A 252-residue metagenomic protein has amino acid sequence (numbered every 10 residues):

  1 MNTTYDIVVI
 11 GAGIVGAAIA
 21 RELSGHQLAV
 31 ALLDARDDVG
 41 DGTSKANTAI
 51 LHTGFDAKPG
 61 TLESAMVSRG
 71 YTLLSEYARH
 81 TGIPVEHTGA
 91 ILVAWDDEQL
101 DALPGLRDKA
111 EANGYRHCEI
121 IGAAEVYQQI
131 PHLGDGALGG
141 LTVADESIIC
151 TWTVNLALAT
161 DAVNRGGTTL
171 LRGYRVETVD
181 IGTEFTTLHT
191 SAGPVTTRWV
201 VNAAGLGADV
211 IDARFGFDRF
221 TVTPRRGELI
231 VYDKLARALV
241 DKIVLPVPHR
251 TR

Functional and structural regions predicted by a protein language model:
Y5-L32: N-terminal Rossmann-like FAD-binding beta1-loop-alpha1 element of flavoenzymes
A12, W95, A204-G205: Glycine-rich, N-terminal phosphate-binding loop of Rossmann-like dinucleotide-binding domains
V15, D38, G207: Conserved Rossmann-like nucleotide-cofactor binding loop
A18, V179-E184, L188-R252: Flavin-dependent oxidoreductases
S24-A46: Glycine-rich FAD pyrophosphate-binding loop
L28-V30, H117-C118, V200: Hydrophobic anchor at the start of a short beta-strand that flanks the dinucleotide cofactor-binding loop
A49-Q129: Dinucleotide-binding Rossmann-like beta1-alpha1 core, especially the glycine-rich loop that anchors the ADP
L141-W199: Helical element adjacent to the flavin cofactor pocket in flavoenzyme catalytic cores
